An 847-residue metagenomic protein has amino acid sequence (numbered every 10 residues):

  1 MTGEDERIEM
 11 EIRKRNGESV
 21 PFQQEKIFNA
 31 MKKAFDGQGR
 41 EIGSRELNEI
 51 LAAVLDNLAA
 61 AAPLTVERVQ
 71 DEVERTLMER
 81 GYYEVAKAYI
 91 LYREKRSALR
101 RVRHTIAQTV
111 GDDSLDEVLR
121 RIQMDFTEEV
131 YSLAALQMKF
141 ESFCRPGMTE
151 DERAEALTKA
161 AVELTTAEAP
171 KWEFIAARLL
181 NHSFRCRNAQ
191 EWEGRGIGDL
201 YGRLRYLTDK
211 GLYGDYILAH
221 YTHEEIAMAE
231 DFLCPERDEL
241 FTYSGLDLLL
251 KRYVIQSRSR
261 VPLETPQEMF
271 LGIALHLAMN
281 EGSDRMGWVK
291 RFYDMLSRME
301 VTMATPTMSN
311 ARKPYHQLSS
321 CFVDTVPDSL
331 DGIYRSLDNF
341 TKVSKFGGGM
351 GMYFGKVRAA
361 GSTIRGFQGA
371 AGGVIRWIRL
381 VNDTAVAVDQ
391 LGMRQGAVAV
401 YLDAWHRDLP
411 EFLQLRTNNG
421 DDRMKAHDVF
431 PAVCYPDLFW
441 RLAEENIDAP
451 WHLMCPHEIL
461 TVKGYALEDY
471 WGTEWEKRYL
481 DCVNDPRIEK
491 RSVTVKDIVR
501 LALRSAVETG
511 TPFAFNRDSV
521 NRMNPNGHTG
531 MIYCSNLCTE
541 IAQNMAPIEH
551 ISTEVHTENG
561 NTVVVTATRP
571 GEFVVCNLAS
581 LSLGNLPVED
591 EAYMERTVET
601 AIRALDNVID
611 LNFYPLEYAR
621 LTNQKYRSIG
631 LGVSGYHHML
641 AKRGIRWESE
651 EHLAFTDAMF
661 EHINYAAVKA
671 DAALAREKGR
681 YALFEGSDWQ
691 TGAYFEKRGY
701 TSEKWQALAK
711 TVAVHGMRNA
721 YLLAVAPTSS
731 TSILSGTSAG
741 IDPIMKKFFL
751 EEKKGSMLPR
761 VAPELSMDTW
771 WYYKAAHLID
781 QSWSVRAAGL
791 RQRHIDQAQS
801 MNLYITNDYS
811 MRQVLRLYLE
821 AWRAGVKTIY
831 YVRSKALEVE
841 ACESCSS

Functional and structural regions predicted by a protein language model:
T2-I8, E18, S44-L271, G287-Y293: Core nucleic-acid recognition elements
R75-M78, M148, E163, F241-R252 (+4 more regions): Core structural elements
Y82, A88-K95, V102, W172-L204 (+8 more regions): Terminal amphipathic helices with adjacent charged low-complexity linkers/tails
H182-E236, S319-S580, P587-V588, Y614-Y618 (+2 more regions): Active-site cavity-forming subdomains of large catalytic enzyme subunits
T222-C234, D238-D247, T539-Q543, L605-D610 (+4 more regions): Catalytic alpha/beta core of large soluble enzyme barrels
F232-L248, R252, N280-P314, T341 (+1 more regions): Conserved oxyanion/phosphate-binding beta-strand-loop segments in alpha/beta enzyme cores
V261-D331, R478-S505, T509-A514, M659-K710: Gly/Pro-rich turn-and-neighbor structural signature
M295, T597-R620, R646-T728, L817: Internal maturation/activation junctions in enzymes
